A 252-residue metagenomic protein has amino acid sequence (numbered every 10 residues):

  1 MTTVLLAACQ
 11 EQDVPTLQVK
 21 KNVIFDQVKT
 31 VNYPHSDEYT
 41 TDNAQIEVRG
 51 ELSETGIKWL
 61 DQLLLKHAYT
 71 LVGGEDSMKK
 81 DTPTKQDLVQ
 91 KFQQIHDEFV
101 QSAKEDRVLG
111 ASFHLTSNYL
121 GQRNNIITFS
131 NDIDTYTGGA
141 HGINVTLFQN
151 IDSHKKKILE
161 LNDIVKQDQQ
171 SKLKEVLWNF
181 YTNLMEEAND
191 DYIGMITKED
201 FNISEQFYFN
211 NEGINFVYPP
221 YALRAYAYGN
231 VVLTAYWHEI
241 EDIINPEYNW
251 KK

Functional and structural regions predicted by a protein language model:
L5-A8: C-terminal motif of bacterial Sec signal peptides marking the signal peptidase cleavage site
Q10-K252: Compositionally biased intrinsically disordered regions enriched in Thr/Gly
